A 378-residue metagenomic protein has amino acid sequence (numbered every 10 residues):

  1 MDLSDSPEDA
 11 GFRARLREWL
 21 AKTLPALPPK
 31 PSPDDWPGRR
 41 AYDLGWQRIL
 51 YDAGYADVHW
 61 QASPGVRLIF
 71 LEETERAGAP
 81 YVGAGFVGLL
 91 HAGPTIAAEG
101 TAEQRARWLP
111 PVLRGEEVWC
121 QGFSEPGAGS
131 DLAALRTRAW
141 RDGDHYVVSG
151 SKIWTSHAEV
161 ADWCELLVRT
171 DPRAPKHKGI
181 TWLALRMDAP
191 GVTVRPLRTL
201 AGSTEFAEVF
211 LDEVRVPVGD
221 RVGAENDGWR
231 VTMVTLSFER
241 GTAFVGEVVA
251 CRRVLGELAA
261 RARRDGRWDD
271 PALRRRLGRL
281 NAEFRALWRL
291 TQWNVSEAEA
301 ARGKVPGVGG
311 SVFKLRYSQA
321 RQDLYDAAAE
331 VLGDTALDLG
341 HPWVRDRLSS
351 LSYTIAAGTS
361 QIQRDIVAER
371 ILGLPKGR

Functional and structural regions predicted by a protein language model:
M1-F86, R107, P111, P271 (+3 more regions): Amphipathic, small/basic residue-rich leader segments at the start of a protein or domain
D5, V192-L287, Y353: Glycine-rich beta->alpha junctions and the first turn(s) of the following alpha-helix
P28-P37, R267, P271-R274, R285-H341: C-terminal helix-coil-helix/basic helical segment that borders enzyme active sites and/or dimer interfaces and provides
Q47-P110, R114-G115, H157-W163, F284 (+6 more regions): Internal helix-loop-helix
I69-F70, H91, W229-R240, F244 (+1 more regions): Glycine-rich phosphate/cofactor-binding loops in nucleotide/flavin-utilizing enzymes
G115-F123, L167: A short, Trp-centered hydrophobic/proline-enriched beta-strand micro-motif
T137-A139: A structural signal for short hydrophobic beta-strand segments in well-ordered beta-sheet cores
D144-H145, S149-R195: A short core secondary-structure module
